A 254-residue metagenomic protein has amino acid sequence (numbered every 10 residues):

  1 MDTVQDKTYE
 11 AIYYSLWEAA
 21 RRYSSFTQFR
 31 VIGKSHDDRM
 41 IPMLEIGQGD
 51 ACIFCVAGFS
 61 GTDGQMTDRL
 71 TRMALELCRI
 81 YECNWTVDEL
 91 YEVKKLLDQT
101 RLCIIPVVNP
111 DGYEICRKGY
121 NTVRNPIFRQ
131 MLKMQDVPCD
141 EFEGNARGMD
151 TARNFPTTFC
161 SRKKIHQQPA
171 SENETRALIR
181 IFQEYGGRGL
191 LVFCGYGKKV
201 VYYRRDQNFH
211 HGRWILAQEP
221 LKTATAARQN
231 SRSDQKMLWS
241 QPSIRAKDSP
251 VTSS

Functional and structural regions predicted by a protein language model:
M1-E10, S15, A19, Y23 (+3 more regions): C-terminal accessory segments enriched in acidic
F26-K34, D140: Short acidic, Pro/Gly- and aromatic-enriched capping/linker segments at domain boundaries
P42-D50: Short beta-strand-to-loop junctions in surface cap/lid or active-site-entrance loops
D50, G64-M66, L70-H211: Active-site/substrate-binding loop(s) of hydrolase catalytic cores
C52-C55: Conserved beta-strand elements of the Class I
F59-D63: A generic structural motif
